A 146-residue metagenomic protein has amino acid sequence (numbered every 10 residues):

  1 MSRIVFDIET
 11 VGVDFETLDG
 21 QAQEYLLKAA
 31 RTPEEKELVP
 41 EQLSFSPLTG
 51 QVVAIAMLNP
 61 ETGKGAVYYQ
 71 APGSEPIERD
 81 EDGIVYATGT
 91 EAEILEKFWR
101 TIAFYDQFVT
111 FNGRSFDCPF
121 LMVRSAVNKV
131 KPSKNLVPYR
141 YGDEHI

Functional and structural regions predicted by a protein language model:
M1-G50, P60-E61: Entry/capping segment at the start of metal-dependent catalytic domains with acidic active-site entry clusters
S2, G50-I84, T88, W99-I146: Metal-dependent phosphoesterase core characteristic of DEDDh/y 3'-5' exonuclease domains
A92-F98: Catalytic-core regions of hydrolytic enzymes
